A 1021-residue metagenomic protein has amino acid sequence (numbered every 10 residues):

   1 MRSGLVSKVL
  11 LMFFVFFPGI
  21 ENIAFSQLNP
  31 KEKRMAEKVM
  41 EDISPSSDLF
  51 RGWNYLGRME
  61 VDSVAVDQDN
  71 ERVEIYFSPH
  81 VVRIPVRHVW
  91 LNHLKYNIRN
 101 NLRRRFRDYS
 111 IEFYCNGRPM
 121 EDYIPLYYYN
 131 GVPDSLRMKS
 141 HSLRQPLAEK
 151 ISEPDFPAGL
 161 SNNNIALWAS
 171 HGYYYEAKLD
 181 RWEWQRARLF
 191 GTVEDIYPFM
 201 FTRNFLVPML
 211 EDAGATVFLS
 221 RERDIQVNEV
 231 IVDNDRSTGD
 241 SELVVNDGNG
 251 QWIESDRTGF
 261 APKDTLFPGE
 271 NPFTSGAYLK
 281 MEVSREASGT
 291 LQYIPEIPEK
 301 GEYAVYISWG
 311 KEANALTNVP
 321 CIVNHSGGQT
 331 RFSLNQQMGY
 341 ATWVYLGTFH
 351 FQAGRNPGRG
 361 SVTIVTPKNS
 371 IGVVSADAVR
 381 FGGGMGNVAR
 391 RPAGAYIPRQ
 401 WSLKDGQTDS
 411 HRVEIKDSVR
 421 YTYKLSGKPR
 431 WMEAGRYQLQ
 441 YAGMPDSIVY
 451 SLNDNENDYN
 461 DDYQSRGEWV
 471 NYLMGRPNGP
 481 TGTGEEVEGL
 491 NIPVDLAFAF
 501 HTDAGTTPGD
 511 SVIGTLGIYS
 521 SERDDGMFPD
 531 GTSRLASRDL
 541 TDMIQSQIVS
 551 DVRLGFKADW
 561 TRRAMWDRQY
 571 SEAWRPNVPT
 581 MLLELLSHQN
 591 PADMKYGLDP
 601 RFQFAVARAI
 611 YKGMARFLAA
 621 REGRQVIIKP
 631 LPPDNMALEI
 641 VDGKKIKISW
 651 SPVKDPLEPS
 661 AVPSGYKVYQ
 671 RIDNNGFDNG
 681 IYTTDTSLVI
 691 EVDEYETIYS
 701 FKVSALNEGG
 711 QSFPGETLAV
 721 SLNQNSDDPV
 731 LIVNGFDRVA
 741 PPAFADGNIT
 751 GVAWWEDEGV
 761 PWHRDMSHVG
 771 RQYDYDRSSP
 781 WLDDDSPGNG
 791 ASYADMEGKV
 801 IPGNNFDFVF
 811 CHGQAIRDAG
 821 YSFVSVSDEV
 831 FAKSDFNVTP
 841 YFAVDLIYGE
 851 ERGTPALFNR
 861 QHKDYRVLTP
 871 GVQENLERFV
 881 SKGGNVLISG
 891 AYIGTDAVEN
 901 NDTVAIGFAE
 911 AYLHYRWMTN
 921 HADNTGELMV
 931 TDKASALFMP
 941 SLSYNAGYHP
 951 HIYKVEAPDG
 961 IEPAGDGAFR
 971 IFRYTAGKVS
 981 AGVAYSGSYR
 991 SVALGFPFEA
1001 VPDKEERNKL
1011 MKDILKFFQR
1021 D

Functional and structural regions predicted by a protein language model:
F190-E194, F201-G214, R221-E222, E716-F842 (+2 more regions): Aromatic-Pro/Gly-enriched surface loop or interdomain linker that acts as a lid/target-recognition segment
E270, G358-S361, P367, A378 (+4 more regions): Active-site-adjacent mobile loop/cap segments within catalytic or ligand-binding domains
G289-A313: A short beta-strand element within beta-rich, extracytoplasmic domains of secreted/secretory-pathway proteins
G406-Y421, M432-R534, R538, W566-Q589: Active-site microenvironments of hydrolase-like enzyme catalytic domains
F617-S660, G710-D728: Pro/Thr/Ser/Gly-rich low-complexity, intrinsically disordered linker/stalk tracts
I690-G710: Beta-strand-rich modules
V730-F736, A743-E756, K799, D835-N900 (+1 more regions): Short alpha-beta junction capping motif
E850-A957, A968, T975, E1006 (+1 more regions): A glycine-rich, often tryptophan-bearing local segment used as a flexible ligand/cofactor-contacting loop or short
